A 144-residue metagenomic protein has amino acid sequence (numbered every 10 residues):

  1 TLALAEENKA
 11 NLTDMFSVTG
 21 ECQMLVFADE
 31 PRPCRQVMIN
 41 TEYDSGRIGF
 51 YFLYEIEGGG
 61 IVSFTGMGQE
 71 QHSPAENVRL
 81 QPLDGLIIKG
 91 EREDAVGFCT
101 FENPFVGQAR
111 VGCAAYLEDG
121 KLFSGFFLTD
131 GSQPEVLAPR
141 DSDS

Functional and structural regions predicted by a protein language model:
E6-E76: An ectodomain-focused feature that recognizes extracytoplasmic/extracellular
M15, T41, S45, V78 (+3 more regions): Short linear motifs in intrinsically disordered/low-complexity regions
V26, R32, D44, A109 (+3 more regions): Generic marker of "main functional regions" within proteins
R32-R35, R47, R79, R92 (+2 more regions): Arginine residue identity/basic-tract feature
T65-G68, A114-S144: Edge beta-strand at a domain terminus
Q69-N77, E102-Q108, S132-S142: Short, surface-exposed linear segments at secondary-structure transitions and domain or protein termini
A75-G125: Acidic, glycine-rich flexible loop segments
